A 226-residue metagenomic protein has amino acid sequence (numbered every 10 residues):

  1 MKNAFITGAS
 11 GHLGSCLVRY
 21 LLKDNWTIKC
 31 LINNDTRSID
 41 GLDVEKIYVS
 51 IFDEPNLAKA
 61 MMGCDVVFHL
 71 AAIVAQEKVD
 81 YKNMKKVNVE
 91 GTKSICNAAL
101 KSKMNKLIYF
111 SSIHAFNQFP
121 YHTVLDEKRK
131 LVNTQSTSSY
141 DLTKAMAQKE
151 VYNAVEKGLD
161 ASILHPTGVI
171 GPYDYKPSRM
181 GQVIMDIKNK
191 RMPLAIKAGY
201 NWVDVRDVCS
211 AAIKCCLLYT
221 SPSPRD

Functional and structural regions predicted by a protein language model:
A4-L22: N-terminal Rossmann NAD(P)H-binding glycine-rich loop of SDR-like oxidoreductase domains
Y48-E90: NAD(P)H-binding glycine-rich loop region in Rossmannoid oxidoreductase-like domains and their noncatalytic homologs
N83-S94, L142-T143, V203: Glycine-rich NAD(P)-binding loop of the Rossmann-fold in SDR/ketoreductase-type enzymes
E90-Y140: Conserved Rossmann-fold NAD(P)-dependent oxidoreductase catalytic core, especially the SDR/UDP-sugar
N133-Q135, V183-V203, D207, A211 (+1 more regions): A conserved pocket-lining segment of Rossmann-fold NAD(P)-dependent short-chain dehydrogenase/reductase
T137-S162: Active-site Tyr-X1-5-Lys
H165-M180: Flexible, glycine-rich beta-alpha linker
Y219-D226: Conserved small/polar residues in nucleotide/adenosyl-binding loops
